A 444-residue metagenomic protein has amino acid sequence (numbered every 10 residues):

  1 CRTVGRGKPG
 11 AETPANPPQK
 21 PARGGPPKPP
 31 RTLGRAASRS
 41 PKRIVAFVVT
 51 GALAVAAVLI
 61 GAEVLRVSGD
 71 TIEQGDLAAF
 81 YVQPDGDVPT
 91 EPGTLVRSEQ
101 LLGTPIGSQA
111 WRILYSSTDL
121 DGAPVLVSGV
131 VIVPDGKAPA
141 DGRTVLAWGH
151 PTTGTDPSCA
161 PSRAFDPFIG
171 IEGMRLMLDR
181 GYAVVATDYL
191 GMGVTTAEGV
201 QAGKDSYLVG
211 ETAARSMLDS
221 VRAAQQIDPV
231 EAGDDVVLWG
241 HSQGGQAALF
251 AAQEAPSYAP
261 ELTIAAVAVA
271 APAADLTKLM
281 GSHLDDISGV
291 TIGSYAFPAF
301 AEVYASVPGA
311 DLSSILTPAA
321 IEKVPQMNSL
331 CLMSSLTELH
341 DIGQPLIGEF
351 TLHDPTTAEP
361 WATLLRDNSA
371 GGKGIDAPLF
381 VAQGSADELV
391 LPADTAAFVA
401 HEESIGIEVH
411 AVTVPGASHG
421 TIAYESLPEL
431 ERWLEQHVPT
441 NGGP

Functional and structural regions predicted by a protein language model:
P41-A138, E403: Catalytic-loop region of hydrolases
D119-S128, I132-R180: Short, surface-exposed "cap/lid" segments of acyl-processing enzymes
G129, A251, A377-L379, L391-H401: Short alpha-helix in the alpha/beta-hydrolase fold that links the catalytic acid
S206-D228: Alpha/beta-hydrolase active-site loop
R222-V290: Primarily recognizes the serine-hydrolase "nucleophile elbow" in alpha/beta-hydrolase and SGNH/GDSL folds
A270-G372: Accessory cap/linker subdomain of secreted extracellular hydrolases
H353, T357, A362-T363, L389-P444: C-terminal catalytic histidine-bearing segment of alpha/beta-hydrolase fold enzymes
I375, F380-D387: Short beta-strand/loop motif that positions the catalytic acidic residue of the alpha/beta-hydrolase fold
